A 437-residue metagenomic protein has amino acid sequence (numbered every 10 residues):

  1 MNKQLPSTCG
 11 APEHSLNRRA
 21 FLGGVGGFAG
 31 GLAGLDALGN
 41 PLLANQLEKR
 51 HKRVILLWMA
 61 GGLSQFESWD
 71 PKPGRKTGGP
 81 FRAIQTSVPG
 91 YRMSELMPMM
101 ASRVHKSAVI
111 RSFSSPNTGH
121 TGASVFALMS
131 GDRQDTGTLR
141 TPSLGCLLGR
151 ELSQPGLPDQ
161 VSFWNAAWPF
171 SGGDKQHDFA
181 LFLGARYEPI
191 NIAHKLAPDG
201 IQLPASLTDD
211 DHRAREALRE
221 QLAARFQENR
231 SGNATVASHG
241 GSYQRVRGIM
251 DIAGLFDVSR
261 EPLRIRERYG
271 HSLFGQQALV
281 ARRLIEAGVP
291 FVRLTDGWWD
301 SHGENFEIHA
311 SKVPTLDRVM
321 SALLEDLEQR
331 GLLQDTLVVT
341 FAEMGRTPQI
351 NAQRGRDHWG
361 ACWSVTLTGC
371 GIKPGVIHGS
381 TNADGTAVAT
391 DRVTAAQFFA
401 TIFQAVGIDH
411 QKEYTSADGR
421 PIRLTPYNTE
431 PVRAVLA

Functional and structural regions predicted by a protein language model:
N2-A437: Ligand-binding pockets and gating/stacking loops
